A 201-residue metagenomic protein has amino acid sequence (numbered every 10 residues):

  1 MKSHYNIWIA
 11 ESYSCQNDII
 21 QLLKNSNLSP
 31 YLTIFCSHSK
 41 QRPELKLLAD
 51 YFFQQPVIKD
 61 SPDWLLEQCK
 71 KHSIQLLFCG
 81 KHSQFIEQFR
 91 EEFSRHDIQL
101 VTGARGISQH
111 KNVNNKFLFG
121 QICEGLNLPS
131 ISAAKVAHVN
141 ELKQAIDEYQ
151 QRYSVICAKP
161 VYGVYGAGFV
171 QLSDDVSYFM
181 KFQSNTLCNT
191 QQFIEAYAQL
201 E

Functional and structural regions predicted by a protein language model:
M1-A104: ATP-binding N-terminal substructure of ATP-dependent carboxylate-amine bond-forming enzymes
I7, E11, I107-S108, S130-A133: Conserved short-loop catalytic and cofactor-binding motifs
H110-E201: Active-site nucleotide/adenylate-binding loops and adjacent lid/helix of ATP-dependent enzymes
